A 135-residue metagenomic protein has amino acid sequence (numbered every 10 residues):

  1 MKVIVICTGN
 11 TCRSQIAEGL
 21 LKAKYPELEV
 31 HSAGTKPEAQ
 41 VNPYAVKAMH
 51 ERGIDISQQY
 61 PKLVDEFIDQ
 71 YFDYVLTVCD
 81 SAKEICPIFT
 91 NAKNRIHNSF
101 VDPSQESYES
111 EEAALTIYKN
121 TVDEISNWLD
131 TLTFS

Functional and structural regions predicted by a protein language model:
M1-E66: Conserved active-site segments centered on acidic
C7-N10, L76, D130: Intrinsically disordered/low-complexity terminal segments and short unstructured peptides
T11, D80-K83: Short glycine-rich anion-binding loops that position phosphate/pyrophosphate groups of nucleotides and phosphorylated
S32, T77, I96-S99: Structural signal for conserved beta-strand scaffold positions within catalytic alpha/beta enzyme cores
D69-Y71: Alpha-helix C-terminal capping/helix-to-coil transition sites in glycosyltransferase folds
D73-C79: Short, hydrophobic beta-strand segments that form beta-sheet elements in well-ordered domains
K83-S135: Phosphate-binding/catalytic loops
